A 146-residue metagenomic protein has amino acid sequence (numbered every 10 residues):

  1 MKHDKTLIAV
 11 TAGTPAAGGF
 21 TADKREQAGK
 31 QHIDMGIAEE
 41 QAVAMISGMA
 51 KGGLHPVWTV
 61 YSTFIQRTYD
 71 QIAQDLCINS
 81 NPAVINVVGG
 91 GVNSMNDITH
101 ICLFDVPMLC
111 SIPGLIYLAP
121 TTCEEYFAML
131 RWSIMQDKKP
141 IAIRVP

Functional and structural regions predicted by a protein language model:
M1-R144: Thiamine diphosphate
